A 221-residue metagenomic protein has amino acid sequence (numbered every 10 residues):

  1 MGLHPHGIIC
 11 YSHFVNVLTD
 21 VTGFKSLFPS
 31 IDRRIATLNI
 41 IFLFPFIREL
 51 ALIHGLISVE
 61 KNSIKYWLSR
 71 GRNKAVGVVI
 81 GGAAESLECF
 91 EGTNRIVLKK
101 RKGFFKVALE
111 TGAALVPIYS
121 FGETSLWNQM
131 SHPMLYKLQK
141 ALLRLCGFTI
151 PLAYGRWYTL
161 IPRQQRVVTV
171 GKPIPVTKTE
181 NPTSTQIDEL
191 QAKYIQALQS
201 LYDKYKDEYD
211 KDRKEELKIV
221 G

Functional and structural regions predicted by a protein language model:
G2-I174, E180-P182: Soluble catalytic domains of membrane acyltransferases
G82, Q199-Y202, G221: Structured cytosolic regulatory/catalytic domains appended to multi-pass membrane proteins
R166-V170, T185-E208: Pol beta-like nucleotidyltransferase catalytic core
D207-G221: C-terminal helix/juxtamembrane-tail motif
